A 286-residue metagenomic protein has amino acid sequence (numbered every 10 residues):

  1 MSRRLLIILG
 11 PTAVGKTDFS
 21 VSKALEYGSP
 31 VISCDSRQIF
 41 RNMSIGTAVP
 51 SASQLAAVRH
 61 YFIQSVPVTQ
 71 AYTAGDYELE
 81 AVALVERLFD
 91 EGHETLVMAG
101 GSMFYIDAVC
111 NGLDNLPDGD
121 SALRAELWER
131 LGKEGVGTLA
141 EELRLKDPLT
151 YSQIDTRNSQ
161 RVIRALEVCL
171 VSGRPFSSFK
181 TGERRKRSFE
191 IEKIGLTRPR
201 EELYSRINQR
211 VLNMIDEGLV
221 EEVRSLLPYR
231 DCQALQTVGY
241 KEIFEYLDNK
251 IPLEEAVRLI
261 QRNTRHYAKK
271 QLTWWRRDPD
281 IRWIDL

Functional and structural regions predicted by a protein language model:
M1-L286: Phosphate/pyrophosphate-binding catalytic cores of soluble transferases and nucleic-acid-acting enzymes
